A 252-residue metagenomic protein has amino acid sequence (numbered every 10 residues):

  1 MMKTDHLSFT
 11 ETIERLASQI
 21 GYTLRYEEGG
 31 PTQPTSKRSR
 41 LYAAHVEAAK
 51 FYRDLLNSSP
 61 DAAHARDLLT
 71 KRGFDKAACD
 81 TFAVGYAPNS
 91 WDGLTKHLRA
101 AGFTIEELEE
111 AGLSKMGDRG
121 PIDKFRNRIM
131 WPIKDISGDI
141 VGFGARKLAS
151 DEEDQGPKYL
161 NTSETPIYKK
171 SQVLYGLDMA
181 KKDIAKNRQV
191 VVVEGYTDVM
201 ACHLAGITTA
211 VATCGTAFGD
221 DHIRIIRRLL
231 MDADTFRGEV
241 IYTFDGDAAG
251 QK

Functional and structural regions predicted by a protein language model:
M1-E110, K115, R128, F143 (+1 more regions): Non-catalytic accessory segments of DNA primases and related replication-initiation nucleases
R99-R126, G176-Q189: Short, basic/aromatic recognition patches
R128-K134: A short, hydrophobic, proline-anchored segment that marks a local hinge/packing element in signaling and regulatory
D135-S171, G195, V199, H203-A217 (+1 more regions): Metal-dependent catalytic core segments for phosphate chemistry
R188, G206-T209, T235-E239: Short glycine-/polar-rich loops that comprise or flank the Walker A/P-loop and associated switch/sensor motifs
V193-G195, G246: Helix N-cap/beta->alpha junction signal
F218-K252: Conserved phosphate-handling catalytic cores of large alpha/beta enzymes
